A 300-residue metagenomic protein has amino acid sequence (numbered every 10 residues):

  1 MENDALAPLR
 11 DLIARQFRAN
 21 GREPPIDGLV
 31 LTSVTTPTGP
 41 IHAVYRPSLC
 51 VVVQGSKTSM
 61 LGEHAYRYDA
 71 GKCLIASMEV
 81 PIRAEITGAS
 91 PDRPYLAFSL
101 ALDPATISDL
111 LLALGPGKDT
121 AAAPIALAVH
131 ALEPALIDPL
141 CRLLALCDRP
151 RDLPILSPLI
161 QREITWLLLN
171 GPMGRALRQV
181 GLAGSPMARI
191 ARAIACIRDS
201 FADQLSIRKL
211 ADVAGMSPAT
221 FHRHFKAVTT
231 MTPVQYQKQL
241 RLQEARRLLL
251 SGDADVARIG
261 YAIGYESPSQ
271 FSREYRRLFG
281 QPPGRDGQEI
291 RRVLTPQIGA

Functional and structural regions predicted by a protein language model:
M1-P25, V30-T32, T38-G39, T120-I125 (+1 more regions): A short, N-terminal "cap"/entry segment at the start of jelly-roll beta-barrel domains of the cupin/DSBH fold
E2-D4, I107-L168, M173, L177-Q179 (+1 more regions): Amphipathic alpha-helical segments enriched in hydrophobic/aromatic residues interleaved with Lys/Arg
G21-D119: N-terminal regulatory/effector-sensing and dimerization cores that precede helix-turn-helix DNA-binding domains
T58, Q204, D253-A254: Residue at a beta-strand N-cap/secondary-structure junction
L132-A135, I160, L182-A193, T229 (+1 more regions): N-terminal positioning helix adjacent to the helix-turn-helix/winged-helix DNA-binding module
E163, L167-M173, V180-L182, R198-S200 (+2 more regions): Basic/polar phosphate-binding segments, predominantly the helix-turn-helix DNA-binding elements of transcriptional
R247, S251-A254, A262, S269-A300: …primarily DNA-binding HTH/wHTH and HhH modules…
